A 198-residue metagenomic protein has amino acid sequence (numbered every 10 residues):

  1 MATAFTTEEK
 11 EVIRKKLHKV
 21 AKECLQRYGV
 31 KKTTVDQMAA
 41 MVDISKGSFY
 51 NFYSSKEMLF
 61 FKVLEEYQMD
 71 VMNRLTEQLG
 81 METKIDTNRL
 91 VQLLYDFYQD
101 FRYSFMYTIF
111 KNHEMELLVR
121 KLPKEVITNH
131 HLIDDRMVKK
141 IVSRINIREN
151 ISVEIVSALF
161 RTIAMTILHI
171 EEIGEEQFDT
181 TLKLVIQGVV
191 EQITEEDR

Functional and structural regions predicted by a protein language model:
M1-V12, R198: N-terminal intrinsically disordered/low-complexity leader segments
E11-K19, K32, F52-T76, G80: An amphipathic alpha-helix adjacent to DNA-recognition modules
I13, K56, V63, Y67 (+4 more regions): Hydrophobic/aromatic residues within well-ordered alpha-helical segments
C24-M58: Helix-turn-helix
Y53, F110-V119: Short helix-capping/turn signature of helix-turn-helix
K62, T76-Y103, S157, D179: Hydrophobic alpha-helical connector segments
V119-A158, T180: Amphipathic alpha-helical packing segments from all-alpha helical-bundle domains
K139-S143, I147, T166-R198: C-terminal peripheral helix-coil segments that are non-catalytic and often amphipathic
